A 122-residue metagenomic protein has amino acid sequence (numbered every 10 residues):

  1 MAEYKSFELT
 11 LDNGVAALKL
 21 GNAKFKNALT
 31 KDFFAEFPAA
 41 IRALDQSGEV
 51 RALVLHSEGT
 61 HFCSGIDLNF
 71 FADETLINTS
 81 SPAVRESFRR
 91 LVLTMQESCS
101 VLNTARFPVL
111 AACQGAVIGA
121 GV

Functional and structural regions predicted by a protein language model:
M1-E58: Conserved CoA-thioester-binding segment of acyl-CoA-metabolizing enzymes
G21, I66, Q114: Histidine-centered beta-alpha loop that forms part of the nucleotide-sugar donor binding/catalytic region in diverse
A28, C63, A120: Residues that form or flank phosphate/diphosphate-binding pockets in enzymes that use nucleotide phosphates
F34-F37, I41, G59, V92-M95 (+2 more regions): Short amphipathic alpha-helical/adjacent loop interface patches that line ligand and macromolecule-binding sites
A43-Q46, D73, V101-T104: Secondary-structure boundary motif
S57-E97, V117: Glycine- (often His-adjacent) and acidic-residue-rich active-site loop that binds/positions the CoA thioester
T94-V122: Glycine-rich beta-to-alpha active-site loop
